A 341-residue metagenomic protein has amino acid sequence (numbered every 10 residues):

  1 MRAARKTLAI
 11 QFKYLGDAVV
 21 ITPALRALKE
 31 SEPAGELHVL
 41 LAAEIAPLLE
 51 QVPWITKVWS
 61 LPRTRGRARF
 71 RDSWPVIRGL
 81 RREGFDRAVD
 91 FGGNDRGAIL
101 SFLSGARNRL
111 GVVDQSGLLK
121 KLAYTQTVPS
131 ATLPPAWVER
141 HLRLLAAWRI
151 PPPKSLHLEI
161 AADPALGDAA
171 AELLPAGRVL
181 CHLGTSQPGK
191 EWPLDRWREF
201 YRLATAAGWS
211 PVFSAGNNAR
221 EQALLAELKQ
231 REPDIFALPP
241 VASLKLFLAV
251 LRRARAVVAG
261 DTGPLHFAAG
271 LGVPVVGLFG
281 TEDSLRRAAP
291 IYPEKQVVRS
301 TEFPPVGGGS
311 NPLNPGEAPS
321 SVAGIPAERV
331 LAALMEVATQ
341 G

Functional and structural regions predicted by a protein language model:
M1-G341: Catalytic machinery of carbohydrate-active enzymes, primarily nucleotide-sugar-dependent glycosyltransferases
